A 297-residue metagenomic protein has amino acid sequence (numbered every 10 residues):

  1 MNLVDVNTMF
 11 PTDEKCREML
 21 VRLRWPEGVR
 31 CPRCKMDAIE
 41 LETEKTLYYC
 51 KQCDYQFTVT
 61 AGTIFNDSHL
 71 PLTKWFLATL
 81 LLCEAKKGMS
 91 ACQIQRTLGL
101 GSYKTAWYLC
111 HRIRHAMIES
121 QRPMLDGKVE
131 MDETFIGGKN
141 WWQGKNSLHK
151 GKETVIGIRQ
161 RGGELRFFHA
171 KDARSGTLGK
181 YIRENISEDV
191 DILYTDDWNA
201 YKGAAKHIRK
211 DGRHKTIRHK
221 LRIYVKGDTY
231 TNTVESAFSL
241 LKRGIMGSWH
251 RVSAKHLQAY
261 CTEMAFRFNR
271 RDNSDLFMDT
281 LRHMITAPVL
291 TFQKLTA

Functional and structural regions predicted by a protein language model:
M1-A297: Residue-level recognition of single "structural anchor" positions that define or cap local secondary structure
